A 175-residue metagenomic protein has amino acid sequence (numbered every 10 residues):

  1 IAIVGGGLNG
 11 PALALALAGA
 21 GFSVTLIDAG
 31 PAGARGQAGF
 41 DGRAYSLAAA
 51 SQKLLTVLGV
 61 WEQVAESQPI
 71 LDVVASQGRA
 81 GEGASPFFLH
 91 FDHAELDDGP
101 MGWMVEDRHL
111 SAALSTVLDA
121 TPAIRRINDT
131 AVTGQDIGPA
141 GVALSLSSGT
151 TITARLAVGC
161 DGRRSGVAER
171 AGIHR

Functional and structural regions predicted by a protein language model:
I1-A2, R43, A157: Receiver (REC) domain switch-region micro-motif
I1-L26: N-terminal Rossmann-like FAD-binding beta1-loop-alpha1 element of flavoenzymes
G5, G21, G59, P122-A123: Short glycine-rich hinge loops at helix-strand junctions in the catalytic core of two-component histidine kinases
N9, A32, R164: Conserved Rossmann-like nucleotide-cofactor binding loop
A18-R43: Glycine-rich FAD pyrophosphate-binding loop
G39-A80: N-terminal FAD cofactor-binding segment of flavoenzymes
Q68-R170: Conserved N-terminal helical subregion
H174-R175: A short alpha->loop->secondary-structure connector
